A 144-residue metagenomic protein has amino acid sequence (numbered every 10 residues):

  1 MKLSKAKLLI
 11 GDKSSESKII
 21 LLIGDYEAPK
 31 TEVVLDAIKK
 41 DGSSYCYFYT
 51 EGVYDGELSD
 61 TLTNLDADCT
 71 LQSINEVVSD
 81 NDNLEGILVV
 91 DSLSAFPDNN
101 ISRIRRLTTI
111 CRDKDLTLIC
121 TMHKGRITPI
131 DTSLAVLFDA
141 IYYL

Functional and structural regions predicted by a protein language model:
M1-S14: Pre-Walker A adenine-sensing motif
G11-S15, K39-G42, S79-N83, T109-D115 (+1 more regions): Conserved catalytic network of the ASCE P-loop NTPase/AAA+ motor domain
S14-E76: Conserved P-loop
S17, E51-D55, S94-A95, K124-T128: Conserved nucleotide-binding/hydrolysis micro-motifs of P-loop NTPases
V33-A37, S102-L107, I130-S133: A short acidic, amphipathic alpha-helical/loop segment
D80-N100, T117-I119: Conserved P-loop NTPase "ATPase switch" module shared by AAA+ and STAND
N100-I127: Substrate-engagement module of ASCE P-loop NTPases
M122-L144: Phosphate-binding/switch region of NTP-binding enzymes
